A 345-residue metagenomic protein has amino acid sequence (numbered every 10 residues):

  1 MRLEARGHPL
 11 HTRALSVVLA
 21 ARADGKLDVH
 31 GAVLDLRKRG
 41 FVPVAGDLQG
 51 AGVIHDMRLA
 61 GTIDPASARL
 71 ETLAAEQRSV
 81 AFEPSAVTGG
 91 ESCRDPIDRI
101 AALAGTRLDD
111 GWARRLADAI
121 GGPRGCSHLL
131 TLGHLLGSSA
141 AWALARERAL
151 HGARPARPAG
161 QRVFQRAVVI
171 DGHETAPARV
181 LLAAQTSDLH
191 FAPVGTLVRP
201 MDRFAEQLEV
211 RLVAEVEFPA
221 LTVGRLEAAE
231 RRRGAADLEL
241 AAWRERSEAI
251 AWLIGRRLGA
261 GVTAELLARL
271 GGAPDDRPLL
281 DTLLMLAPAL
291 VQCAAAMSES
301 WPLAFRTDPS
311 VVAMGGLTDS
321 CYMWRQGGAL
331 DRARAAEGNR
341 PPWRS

Functional and structural regions predicted by a protein language model:
M1-P43: Short, Gly/Pro- and small/polar-rich lid/capping loops
V33-S345: Active-site- and interface-proximal helix/loop "cap" or "latch" segments in soluble metabolic and energy-transducing
